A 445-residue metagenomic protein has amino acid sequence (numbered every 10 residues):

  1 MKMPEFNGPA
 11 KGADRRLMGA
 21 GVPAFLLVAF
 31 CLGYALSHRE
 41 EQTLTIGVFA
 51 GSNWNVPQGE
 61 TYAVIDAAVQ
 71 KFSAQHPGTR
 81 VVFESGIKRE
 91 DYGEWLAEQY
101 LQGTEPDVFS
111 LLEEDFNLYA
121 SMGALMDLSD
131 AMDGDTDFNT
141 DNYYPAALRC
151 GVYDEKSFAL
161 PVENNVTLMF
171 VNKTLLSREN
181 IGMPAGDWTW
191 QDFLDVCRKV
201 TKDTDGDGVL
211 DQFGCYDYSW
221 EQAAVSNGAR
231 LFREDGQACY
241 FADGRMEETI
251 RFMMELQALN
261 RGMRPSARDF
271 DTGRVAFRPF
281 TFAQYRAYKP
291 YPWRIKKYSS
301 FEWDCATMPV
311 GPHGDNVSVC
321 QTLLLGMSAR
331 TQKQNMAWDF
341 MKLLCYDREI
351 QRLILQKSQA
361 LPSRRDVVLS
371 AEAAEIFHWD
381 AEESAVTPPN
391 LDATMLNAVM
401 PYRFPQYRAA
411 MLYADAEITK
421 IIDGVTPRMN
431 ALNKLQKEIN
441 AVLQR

Functional and structural regions predicted by a protein language model:
K2-L118, P312, V425, M429-R445: Conserved N-terminal structural module of periplasmic/extracytoplasmic solute-binding proteins
P4, G8, V48, A258 (+3 more regions): Extracytoplasmic/periplasmic substrate-recognition and gating elements
I87, E113-V166, S300-T307: Hinge/lid segment of periplasmic solute-binding proteins
D107-S110, A276-T281, R286-Y288: Paired acidic/hydrophobic, glycine-rich loop segments that form the ligand-binding mouth/hinge of periplasmic-binding
S129-N142, G186, D205, D211-F213 (+4 more regions): Short, solvent-exposed loop/beta-turn-alpha elements that line the ligand-binding surface or hinge of extracytoplasmic
D154-V162, T167, Q191-C239, V275-F277: Extracytoplasmic/periplasmic solute-binding protein
V196-C197, D235-R264, M308: Glycine-centered hinge/linker elements that transmit conformational signals in sensory and ligand-binding systems
L355-K420: Long, aromatic- and glycine/proline-rich binding clefts that accommodate carbohydrate-like moieties
